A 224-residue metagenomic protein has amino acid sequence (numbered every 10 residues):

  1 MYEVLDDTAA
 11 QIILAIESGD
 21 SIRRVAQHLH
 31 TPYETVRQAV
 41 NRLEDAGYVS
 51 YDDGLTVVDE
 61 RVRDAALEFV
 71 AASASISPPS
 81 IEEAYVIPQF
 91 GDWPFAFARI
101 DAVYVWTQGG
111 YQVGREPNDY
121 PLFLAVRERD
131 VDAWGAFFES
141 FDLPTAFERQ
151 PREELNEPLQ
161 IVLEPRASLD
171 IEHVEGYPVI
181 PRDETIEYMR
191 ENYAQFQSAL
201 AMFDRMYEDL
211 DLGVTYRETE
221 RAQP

Functional and structural regions predicted by a protein language model:
Y2-T8, G54-S75: Short, cationic-aromatic polyanion-contact patches
V4-T8, D20, P181: Alpha-helix N-cap/N′ positions at the starts of helices
A10-L14: Hydrophobic residues on short alpha-helical segments
I16-L29: Short acidic, hydrophobic short linear motifs in intrinsically disordered regions
H30-E44: Short amphipathic alpha-helical interaction segments
E44-G54: A short, conserved structural fragment
S73-F138: Active-site nucleotide-donor binding segment shared across nucleotidyl transfer reactions
Y111-P224: Phosphate-handling catalytic interfaces
